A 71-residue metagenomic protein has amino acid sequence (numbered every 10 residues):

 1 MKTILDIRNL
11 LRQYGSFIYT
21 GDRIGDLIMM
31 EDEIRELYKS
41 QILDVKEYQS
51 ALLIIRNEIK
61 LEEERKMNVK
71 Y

Functional and structural regions predicted by a protein language model:
M1-I24: N-terminal acidic leader/helix
M1-I7, I55-Y71: Charged low-complexity stretches with an acidic bias
L11, S40-V45, M67-K70: Short, structured secondary-structure boundary patches
F17-T20, L43, L61-R65: Intrinsically disordered or highly flexible coil/loop and linker segments, enriched in small and charged/polar residues
Y19-K39, N68-K70: A short, compositionally biased N-terminal segment around positions ~18-40 that is enriched in charged/polar residues
M29-L61: Short, charge-rich amphipathic interface segments used for partner binding and complex assembly
